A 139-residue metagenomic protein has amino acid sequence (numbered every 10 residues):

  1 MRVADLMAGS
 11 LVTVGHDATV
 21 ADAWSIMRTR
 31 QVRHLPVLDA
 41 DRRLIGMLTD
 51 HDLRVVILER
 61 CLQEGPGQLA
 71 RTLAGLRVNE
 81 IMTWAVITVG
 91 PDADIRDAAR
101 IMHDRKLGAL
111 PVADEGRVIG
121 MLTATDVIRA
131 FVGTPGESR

Functional and structural regions predicted by a protein language model:
M1-S10, T49-I87, R96-H103, T123-R139: Tandem CBS (Bateman) regulatory domains
M7, D39-A40, M82, D114: A cytosolic small-molecule/anion-sensing beta-strand core signal
V14-Q31, V37-D41, T88-K106, A113 (+1 more regions): The conserved cystathionine-beta-synthase
P36, P111, G120: Conserved catalytic/dimer-interface elements of ABC ATPase nucleotide-binding domains
L44-M47, I95, V118-M121: Glycine-rich acetyl-CoA-binding "A-motif" of GNAT/NAT acetyltransferases
G46, G108-A109: Glycine-centered small-residue hotspots that permit tight backbone geometry or close packing
